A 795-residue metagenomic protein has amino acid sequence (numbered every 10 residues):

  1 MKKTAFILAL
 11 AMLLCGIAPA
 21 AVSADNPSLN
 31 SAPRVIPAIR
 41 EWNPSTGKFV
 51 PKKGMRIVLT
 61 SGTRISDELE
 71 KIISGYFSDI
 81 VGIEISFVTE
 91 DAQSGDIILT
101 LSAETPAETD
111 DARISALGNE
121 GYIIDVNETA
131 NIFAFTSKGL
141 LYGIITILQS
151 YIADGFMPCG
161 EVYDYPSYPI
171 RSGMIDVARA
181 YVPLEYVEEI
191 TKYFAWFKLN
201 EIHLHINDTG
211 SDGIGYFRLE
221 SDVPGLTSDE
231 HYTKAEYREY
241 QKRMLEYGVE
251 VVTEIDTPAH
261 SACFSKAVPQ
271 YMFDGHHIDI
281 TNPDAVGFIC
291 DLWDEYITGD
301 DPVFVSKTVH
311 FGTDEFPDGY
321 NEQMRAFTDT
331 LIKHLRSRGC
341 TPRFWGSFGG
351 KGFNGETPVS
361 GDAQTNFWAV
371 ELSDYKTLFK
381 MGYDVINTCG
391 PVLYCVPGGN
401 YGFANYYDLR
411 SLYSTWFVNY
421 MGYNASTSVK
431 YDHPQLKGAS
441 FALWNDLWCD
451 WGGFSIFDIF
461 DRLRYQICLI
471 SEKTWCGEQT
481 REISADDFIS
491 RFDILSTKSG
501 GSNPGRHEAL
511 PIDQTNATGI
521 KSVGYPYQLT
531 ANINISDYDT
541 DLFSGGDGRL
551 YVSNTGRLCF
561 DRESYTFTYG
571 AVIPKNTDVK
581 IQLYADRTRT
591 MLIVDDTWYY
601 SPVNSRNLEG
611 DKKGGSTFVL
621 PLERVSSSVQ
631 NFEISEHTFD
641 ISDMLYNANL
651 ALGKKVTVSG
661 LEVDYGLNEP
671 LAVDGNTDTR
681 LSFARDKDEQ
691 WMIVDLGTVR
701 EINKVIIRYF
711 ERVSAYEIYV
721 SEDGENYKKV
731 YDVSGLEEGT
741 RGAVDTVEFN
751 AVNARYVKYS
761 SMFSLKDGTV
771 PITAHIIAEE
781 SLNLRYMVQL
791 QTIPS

Functional and structural regions predicted by a protein language model:
S23-Y163, R343-G349, V359-G361, G452 (+1 more regions): Acidic, contiguous N-terminal accessory segments
S115-T308, T330, H334, S440 (+1 more regions): Feature activates predominantly on carbohydrate-active enzymes
I202-L204, Y240, M244, L529-A531 (+2 more regions): Short tryptophan-centered beta-strand motifs in secreted/extracellular beta-sheet-rich domains of glycan-recognition
D274-A363, W368-K376: Active-site neighborhood of glycoside hydrolase catalytic domains
E356-A363, V370-N516: Flexible, acidic glycine-rich loops studded with aromatic residues
P511-D561, T617, E623, V629-N631 (+1 more regions): Extracellular glycan-recognition modules
A531-I533, D640-V699, R708-R712, D732-R741 (+2 more regions): Disordered, acidic Ser/Thr/Pro-rich linker "stalks" and the adjacent N-terminal cap of the next globular domain
F560-K580, S601-N604: Short, aromatic/His-centered strand-loop micro-motif at the edge of beta-sheets
